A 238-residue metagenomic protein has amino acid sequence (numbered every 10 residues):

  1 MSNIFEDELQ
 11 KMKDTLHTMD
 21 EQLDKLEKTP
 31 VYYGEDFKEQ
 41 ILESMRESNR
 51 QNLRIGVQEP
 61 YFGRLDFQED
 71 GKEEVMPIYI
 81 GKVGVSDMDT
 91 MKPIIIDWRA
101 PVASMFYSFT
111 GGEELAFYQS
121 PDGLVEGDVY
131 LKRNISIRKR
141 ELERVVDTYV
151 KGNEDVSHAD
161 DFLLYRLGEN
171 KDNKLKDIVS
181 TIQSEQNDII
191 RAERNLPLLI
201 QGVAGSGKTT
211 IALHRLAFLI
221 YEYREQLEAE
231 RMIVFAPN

Functional and structural regions predicted by a protein language model:
M1-V179, Q183-R191: Extended, charged low-complexity regulatory segments
S2, R166-P237: P-loop NTPase Walker
